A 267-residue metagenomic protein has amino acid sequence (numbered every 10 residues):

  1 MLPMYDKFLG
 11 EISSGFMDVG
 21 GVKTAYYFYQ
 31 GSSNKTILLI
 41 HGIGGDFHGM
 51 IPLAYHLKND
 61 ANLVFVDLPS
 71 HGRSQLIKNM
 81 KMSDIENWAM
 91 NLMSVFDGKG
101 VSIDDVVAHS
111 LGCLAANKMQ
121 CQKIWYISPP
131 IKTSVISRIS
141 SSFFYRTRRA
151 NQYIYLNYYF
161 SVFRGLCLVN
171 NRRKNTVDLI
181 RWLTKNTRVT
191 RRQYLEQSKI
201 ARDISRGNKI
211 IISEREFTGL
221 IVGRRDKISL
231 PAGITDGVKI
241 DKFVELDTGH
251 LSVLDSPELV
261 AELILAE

Functional and structural regions predicted by a protein language model:
M1-I37, K58-A61, D97, V101-S102 (+2 more regions): Alpha/beta-hydrolase fold catalytic core
V22-Q75: Conserved HGGG/HGGXW glycine-rich cap/lid loop of the alpha/beta-hydrolase fold
L38-G42, H109, V222-G223: The conserved beta1-alpha1 loop
L68-D105: Active-site loop/oxyanion-hole signature of alpha/beta-hydrolase fold enzymes
N117, Q122-I154: Flexible "cap/lid" loop of the alpha/beta hydrolase fold
V135, Y155-I211: Conserved alpha/beta-hydrolase catalytic His-Asp/Glu region
R192-D236, D247: Conserved serine/cysteine hydrolase catalytic core
T248-A261: Catalytic histidine-centered segment of alpha/beta-hydrolase-like enzymes
